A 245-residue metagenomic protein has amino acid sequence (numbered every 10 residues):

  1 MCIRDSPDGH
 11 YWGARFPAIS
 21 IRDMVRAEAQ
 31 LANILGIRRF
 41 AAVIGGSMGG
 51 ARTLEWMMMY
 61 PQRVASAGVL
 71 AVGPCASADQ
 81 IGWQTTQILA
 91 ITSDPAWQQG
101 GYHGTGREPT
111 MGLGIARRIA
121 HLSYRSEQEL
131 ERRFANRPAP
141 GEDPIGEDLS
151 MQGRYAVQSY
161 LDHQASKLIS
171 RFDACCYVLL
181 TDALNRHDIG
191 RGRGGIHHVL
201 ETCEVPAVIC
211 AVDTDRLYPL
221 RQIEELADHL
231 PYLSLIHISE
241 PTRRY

Functional and structural regions predicted by a protein language model:
M1-I3, I236-Y245: Single conserved hydrophobic/aromatic residue that forms the stacking wall/gate of nucleotide- or nucleobase-binding
R4-A51, M58, Q62-T85: Gly/Pro-rich cap/lid or specificity-loop segments adjacent to the active site
R63-A65, V69-K167: Alpha/beta-hydrolase-fold enzymes
H163-Q164, L179-V199: Active-site nucleophile elbow and catalytic-triad environment of alpha/beta-hydrolase enzymes
G192-I196, P219-H229: Short alpha-helix in the alpha/beta-hydrolase fold that links the catalytic acid
L200-E204, H229-P231: Short, conserved loop/helix-junction motifs that constitute active-site signature segments in enzyme catalytic cores
C203, I209-A211: Short beta-strand/loop motif that positions the catalytic acidic residue of the alpha/beta-hydrolase fold
T214-Y218: Acidic catalytic loop of the alpha/beta-hydrolase fold
